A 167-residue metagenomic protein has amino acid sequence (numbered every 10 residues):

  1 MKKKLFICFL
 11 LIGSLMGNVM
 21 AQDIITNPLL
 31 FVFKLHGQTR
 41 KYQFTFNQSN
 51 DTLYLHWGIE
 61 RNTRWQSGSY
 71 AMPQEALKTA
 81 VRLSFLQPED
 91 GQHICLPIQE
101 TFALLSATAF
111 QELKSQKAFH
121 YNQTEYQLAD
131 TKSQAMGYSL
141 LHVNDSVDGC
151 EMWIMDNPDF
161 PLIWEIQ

Functional and structural regions predicted by a protein language model:
K4-L15: Sec-dependent N-terminal signal peptides
M16-A21: Sec/Tat signal peptide C-region and signal peptidase I cleavage site
Q22-Q87, G91-Q167: Acidic, serine/threonine-rich low-complexity disordered tracts
